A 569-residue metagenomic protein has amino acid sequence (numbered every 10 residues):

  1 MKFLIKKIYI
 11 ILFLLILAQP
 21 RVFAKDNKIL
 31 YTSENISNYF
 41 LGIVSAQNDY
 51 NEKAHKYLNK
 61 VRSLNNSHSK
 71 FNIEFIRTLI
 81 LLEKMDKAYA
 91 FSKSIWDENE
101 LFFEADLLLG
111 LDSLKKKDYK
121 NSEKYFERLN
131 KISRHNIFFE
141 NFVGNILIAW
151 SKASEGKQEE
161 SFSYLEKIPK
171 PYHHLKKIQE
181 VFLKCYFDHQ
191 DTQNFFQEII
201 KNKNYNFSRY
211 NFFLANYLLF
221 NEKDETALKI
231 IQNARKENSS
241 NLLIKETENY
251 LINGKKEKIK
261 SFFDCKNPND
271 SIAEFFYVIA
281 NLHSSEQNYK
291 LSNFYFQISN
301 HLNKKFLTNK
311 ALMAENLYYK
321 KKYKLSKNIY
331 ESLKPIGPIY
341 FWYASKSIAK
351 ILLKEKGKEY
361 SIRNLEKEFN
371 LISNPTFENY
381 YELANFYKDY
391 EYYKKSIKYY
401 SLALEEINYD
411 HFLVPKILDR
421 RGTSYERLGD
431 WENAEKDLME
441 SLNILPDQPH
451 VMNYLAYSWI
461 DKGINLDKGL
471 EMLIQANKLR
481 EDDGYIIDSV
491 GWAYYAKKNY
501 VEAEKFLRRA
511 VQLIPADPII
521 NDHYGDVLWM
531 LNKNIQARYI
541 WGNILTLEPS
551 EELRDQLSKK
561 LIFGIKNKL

Functional and structural regions predicted by a protein language model:
V22-F75, L81-A90, E100-L101, D270-V278 (+1 more regions): N-terminal leader/linker segments that initiate helical-solenoid repeat arrays
K25-S37, R134-E140, I200-K203, I259-F275 (+2 more regions): TPR-adjacent "capping" and linker segments in tetratricopeptide-repeat scaffold/adaptor proteins
I43, R77, L111, W150 (+11 more regions): Residue-level recognition of tetratricopeptide repeat
N48, L82, K116, E155 (+10 more regions): Structural motif corresponding to the intra-repeat A-B loop/turn of tetratricopeptide repeats
H55, N59, M85-D97, K120-S133 (+12 more regions): Alpha-helical repeat scaffolds
N66, E100, R134, Y172-H173 (+11 more regions): Short coil turns that delineate tetratricopeptide repeat
F71, A105, F139, G144 (+13 more regions): TPR alpha-solenoid repeat register
E74, L108, L147, Q179 (+11 more regions): Canonical tetratricopeptide repeat
